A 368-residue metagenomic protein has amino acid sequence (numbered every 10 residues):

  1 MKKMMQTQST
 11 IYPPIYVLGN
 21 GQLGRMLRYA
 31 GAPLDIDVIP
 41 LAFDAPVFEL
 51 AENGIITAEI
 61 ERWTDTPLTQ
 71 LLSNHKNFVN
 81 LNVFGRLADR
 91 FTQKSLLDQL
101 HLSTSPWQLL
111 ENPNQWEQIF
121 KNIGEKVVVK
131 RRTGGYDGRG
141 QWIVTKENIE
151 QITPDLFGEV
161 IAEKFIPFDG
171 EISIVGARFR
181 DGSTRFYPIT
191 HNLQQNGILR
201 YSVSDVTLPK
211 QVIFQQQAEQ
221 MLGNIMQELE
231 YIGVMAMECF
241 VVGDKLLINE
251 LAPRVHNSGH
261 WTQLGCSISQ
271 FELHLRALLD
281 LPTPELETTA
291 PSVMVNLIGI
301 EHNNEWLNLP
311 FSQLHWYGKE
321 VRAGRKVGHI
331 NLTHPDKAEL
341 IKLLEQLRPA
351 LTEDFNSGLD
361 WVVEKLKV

Functional and structural regions predicted by a protein language model:
M1-M5, I11, I36, E49 (+1 more regions): Peripheral (often C-terminal) accessory segments that flank ATP-dependent C-N-forming ligase machineries
M1-S95, N114: ATP-binding N-terminal substructure of ATP-dependent carboxylate-amine bond-forming enzymes
V17, R90-S173, A177-I225, L309 (+1 more regions): Active-site nucleotide/adenylate-binding loops and adjacent lid/helix of ATP-dependent enzymes
G176-R180, C239-G243, G318: Short, low-complexity Ser/Thr-rich regulatory SLiMs
R185, M235, L246-E250: Protein kinase-like catalytic core scaffold
G197-L208, E250-Q263: Short, flexible active-site loops
Q216-M237, V242, P253-I300: Active-site "cap" helix and flanking loop/linker of ATP-utilizing ligase/carboxylase catalytic domains
